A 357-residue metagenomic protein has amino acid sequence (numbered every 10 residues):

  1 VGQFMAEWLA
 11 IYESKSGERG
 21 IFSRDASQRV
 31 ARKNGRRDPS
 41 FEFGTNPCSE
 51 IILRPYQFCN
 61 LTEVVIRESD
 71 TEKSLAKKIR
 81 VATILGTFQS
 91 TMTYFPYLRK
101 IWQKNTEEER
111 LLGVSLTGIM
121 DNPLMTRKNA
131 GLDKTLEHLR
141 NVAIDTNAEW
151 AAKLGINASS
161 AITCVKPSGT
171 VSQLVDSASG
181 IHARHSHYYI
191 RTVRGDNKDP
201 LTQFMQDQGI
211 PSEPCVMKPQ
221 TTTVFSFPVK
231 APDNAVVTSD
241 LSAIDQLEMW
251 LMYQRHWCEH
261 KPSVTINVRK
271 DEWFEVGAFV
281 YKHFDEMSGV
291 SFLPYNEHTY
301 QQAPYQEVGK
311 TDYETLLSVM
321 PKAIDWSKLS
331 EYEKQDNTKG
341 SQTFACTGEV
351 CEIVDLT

Functional and structural regions predicted by a protein language model:
V1-P39, G113-V142: Conserved, charged catalytic cores of large soluble enzymes
M5-Y12, M120, L136, R140 (+5 more regions): Short, well-ordered alpha-helical packing segments
I11-E13, G20-S23, V30-L98, E108 (+2 more regions): Catalytic alpha/beta core of large soluble enzyme barrels
E63, R110-M125, P167-L174: Contiguous, well-ordered alpha-helical segments that form the cores/surfaces of helical PPI scaffolds
T93-Q103, G118-P167: Internal maturation/activation junctions in enzymes
Q103-L111, G131, T135, N267-D271: Conserved aromatic-histidine-acidic binding/catalytic patches
N337-T357: Short acidic, low-complexity intrinsically disordered linear motifs used for protein-protein interactions
